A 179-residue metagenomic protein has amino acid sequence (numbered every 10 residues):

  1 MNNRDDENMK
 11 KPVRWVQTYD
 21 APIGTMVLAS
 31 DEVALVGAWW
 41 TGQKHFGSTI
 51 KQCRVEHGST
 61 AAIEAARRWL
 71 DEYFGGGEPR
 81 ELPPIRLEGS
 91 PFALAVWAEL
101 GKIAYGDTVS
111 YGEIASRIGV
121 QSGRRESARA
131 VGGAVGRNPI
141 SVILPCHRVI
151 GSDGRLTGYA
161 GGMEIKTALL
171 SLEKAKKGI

Functional and structural regions predicted by a protein language model:
M1-S122, L172-I179: Basic nucleic-acid-binding alpha-helical/helix-turn surface characteristic of O6-alkylguanine DNA
I85-L87, V131, L156-Y159: Short clusters of hydrophobic/aromatic residues that line enzyme substrate/ligand-binding pockets
F92-V96, S127, I165: N-terminal positioning helix adjacent to the helix-turn-helix/winged-helix DNA-binding module
G119-G133: Short, positively charged loop/turn segments that connect secondary-structure elements
A134-G136, I143: Major-groove DNA-recognition helix of helix-turn-helix-type DNA-binding domains
V142-V149: Short Lys/Arg-enriched helix C-cap and helix-to-coil transition segments that create basic nucleic-acid-contact patches
S152-I179: …primarily DNA-binding HTH/wHTH and HhH modules…
